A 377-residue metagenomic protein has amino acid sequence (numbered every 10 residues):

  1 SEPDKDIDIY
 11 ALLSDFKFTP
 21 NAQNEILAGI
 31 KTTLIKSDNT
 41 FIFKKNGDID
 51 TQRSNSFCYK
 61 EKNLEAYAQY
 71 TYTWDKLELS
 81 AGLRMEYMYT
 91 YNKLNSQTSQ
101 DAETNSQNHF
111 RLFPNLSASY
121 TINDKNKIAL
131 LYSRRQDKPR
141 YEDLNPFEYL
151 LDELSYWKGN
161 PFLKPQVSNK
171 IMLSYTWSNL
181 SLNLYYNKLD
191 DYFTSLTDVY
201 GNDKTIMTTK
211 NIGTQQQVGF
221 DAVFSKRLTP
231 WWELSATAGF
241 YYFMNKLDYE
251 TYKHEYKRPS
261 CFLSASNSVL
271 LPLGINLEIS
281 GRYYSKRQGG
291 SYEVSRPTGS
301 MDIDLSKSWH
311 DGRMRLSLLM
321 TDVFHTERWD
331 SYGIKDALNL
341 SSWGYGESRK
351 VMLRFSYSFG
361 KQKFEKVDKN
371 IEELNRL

Functional and structural regions predicted by a protein language model:
S1-N95, T121, L180-L184, Q216-G239: Face-selective signature of the C-terminal outer-membrane beta-barrel domain
Q23-I26, K76-L79, K125-I128, N179-L184 (+4 more regions): Repeated loop/turn-to-beta-strand initiation elements of outer-membrane beta-barrel proteins
T32-D38, Y72-K76, M85-Y91, Y132-K138 (+8 more regions): Transmembrane beta-strands of outer-membrane beta-barrel pores
D38, Y89-L94, D124-K170, L184-I206 (+1 more regions): Surface-exposed extracellular loop regions of Gram-negative outer-membrane beta-barrel proteins, predominantly
N55-N63, Q107, Q136-K188, M207-G219 (+2 more regions): Outer-membrane beta-barrel signature, preferentially recognizing the C-terminal barrel domain of Gram-negative
N211-R287: Gram-negative outer-membrane beta-barrel transporters
N245, L263-W309, T321-F324, Y332-A337: C-terminal beta-barrel architecture of Gram-negative outer-membrane proteins
W309-L377: C-terminal beta-signal and adjacent terminal beta-strands/loops of Gram-negative outer-membrane beta-barrel proteins
